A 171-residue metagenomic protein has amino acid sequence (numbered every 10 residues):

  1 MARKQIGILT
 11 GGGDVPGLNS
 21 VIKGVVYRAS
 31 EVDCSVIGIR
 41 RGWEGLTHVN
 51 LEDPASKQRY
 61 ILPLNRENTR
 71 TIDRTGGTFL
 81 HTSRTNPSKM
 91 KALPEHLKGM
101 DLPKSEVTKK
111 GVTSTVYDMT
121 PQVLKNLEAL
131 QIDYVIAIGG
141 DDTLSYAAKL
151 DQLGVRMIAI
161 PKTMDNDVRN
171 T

Functional and structural regions predicted by a protein language model:
R3-G7: Residues that mark the start of a beta-strand
L9-N19: Short, glycine-rich nucleotide/cofactor-binding loops
G12, R40-L46, R84-N86, G140-D142 (+1 more regions): Acidic, glycine-rich active-site loops and adjacent beta-strand->loop/helix elements that engage anionic groups
S20-V25, G140-V155: Short Gly/Thr/Asp-enriched flexible loops that form oxyanion-binding sites at enzyme active sites
A29, C34-E128: Glycine-rich nucleotide/cofactor/substrate-binding loop typically near the N-terminus or early in the first domain
D33, I39-R40, D151-T171: Short, acidic/small-residue loops that bind anionic groups at enzyme active sites
